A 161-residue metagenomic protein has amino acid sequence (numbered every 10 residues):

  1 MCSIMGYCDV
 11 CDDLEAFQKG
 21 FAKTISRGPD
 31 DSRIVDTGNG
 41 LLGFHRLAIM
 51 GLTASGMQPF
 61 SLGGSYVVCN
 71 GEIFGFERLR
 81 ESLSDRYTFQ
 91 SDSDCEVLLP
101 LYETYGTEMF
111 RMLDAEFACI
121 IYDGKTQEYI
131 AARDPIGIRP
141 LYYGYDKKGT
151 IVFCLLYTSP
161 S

Functional and structural regions predicted by a protein language model:
M1-S159: Cysteine-centered catalytic environments shared across enzyme families
